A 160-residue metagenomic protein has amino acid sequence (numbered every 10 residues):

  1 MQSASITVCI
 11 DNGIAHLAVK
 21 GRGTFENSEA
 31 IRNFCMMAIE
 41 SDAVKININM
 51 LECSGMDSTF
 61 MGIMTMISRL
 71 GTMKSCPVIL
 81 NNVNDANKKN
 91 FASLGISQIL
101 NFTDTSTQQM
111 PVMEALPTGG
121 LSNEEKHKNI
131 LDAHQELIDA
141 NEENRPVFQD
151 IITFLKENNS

Functional and structural regions predicted by a protein language model:
M1-N47, T72-S160: STAS-like cytosolic regulatory interaction modules
M50: Aromatic-flanked redox-active Cys/Sec active sites in thiol-based oxidoreductases, especially the WC-centered
I63-K74: Catalytic-core regions built around general acid/base machinery
